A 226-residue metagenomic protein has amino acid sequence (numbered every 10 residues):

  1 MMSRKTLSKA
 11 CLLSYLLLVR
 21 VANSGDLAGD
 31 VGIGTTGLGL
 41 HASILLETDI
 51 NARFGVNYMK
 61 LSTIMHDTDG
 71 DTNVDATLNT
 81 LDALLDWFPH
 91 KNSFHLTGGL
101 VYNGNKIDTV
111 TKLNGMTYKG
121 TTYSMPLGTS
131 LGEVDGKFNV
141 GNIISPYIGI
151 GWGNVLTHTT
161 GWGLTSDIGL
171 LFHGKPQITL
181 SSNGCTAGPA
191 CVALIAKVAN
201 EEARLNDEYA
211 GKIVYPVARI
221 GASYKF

Functional and structural regions predicted by a protein language model:
M1-G25, G211, F226: Cleavable N-terminal export/targeting peptides
N23-L27, L38, T48-A52, N92-F94 (+3 more regions): Outer-envelope beta-barrel architecture signal
D26-D67, D71-F88: Long, hydrophobic N-terminal alpha-helical segment
I33-G37, V56-S62, L100-K106, N154 (+2 more regions): Transmembrane beta-strands of outer-membrane beta-barrel pores
L40-I44, A83-W87, G98-L100, I148-N154 (+2 more regions): Residues on the lipid-exposed face of transmembrane beta-strands in outer-membrane beta-barrel proteins
L46-I50, P89-K91, N154-H158, F226: Outer-membrane beta-barrel strand-turn architecture
V56-A83, N105-S145, G174-V217: Extracellular/periplasm-exposed beta-strand and loop segments of Gram-negative cell-envelope proteins, dominated by
F94-G99, K112-N114: A eukaryotic "domain-to-IDR transition" signal
